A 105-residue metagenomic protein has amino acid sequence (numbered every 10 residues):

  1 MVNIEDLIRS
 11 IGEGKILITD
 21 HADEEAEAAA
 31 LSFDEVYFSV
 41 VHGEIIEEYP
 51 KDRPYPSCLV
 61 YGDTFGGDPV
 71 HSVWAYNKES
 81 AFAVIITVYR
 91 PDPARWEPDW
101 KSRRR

Functional and structural regions predicted by a protein language model:
M1-R105: Ribonuclease/tRNase effector modules and their secretory precursors
